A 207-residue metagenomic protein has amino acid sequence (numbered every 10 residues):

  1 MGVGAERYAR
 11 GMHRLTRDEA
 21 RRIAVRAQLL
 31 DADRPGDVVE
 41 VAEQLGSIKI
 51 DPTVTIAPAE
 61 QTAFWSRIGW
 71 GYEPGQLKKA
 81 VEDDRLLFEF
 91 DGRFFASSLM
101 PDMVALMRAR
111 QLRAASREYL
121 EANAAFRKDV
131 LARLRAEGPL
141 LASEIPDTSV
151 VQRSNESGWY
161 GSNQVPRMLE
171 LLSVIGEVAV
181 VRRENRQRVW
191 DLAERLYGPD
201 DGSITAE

Functional and structural regions predicted by a protein language model:
G2-E207: Long, low-complexity intrinsically disordered regions
